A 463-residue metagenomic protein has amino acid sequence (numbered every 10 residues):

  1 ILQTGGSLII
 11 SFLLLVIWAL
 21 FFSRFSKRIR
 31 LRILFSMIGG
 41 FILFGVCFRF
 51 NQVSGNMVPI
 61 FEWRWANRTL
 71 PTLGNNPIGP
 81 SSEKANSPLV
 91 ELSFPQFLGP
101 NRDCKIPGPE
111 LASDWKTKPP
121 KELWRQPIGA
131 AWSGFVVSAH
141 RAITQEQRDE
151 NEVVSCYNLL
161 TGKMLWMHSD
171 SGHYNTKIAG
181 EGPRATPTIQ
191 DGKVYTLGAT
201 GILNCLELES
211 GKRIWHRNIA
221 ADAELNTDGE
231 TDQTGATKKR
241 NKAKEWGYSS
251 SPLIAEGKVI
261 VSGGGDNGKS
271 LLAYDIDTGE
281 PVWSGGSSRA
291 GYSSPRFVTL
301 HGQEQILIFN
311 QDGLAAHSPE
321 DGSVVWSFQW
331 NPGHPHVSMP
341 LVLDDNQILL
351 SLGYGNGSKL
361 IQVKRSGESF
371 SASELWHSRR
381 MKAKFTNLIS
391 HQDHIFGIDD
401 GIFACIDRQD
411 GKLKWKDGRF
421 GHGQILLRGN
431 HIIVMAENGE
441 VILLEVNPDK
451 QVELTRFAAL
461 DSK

Functional and structural regions predicted by a protein language model:
I1-K463: Noncatalytic, solvent-exposed loop/strand surfaces of beta-propeller-type extracellular/periplasmic domains
